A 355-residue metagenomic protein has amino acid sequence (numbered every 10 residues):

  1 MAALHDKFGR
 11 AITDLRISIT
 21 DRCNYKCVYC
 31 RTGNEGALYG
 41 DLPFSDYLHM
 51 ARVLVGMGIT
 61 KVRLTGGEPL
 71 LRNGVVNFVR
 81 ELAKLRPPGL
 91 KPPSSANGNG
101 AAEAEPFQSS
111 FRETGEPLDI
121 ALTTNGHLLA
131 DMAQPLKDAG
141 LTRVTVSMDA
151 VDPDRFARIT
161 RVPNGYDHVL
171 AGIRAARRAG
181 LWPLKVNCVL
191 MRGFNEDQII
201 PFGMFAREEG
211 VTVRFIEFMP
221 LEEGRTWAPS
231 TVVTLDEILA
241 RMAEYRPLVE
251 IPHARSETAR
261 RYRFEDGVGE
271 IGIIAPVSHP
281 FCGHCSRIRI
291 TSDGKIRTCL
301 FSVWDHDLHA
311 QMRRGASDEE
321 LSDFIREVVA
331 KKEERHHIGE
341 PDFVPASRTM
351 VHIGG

Functional and structural regions predicted by a protein language model:
M1-H5, N99, H279-G355: Radical SAM enzyme core and accessory elements
M1-R16, K26-V28, G56, K61 (+3 more regions): N-terminal [4Fe-4S]-dependent radical SAM core
A2-R86, G115-I120: Conserved alpha-helical substructure of the radical SAM core
D14, S18, R63, T123 (+5 more regions): Conserved beta-strand segments that form the floor/walls of ligand-binding pockets within enzyme and binding domains
Y25, P153-D154, P280, H306: Glycine-centered loop/turn positions within well-structured domains that cap or flank conserved ligand/cofactor-binding
G33-D41, A157-N164, W227-S230: Short glycine-enriched, charge-decorated loop/helix-capping segments at active-site entrances that position
L48-R63, R72-K91, N97-E103, F107-I216: Radical SAM/AdoMet-radical enzyme domain recognition
D154, P163-L170, R174-E270, P276 (+1 more regions): Radical SAM enzyme [4Fe-4S]-AdoMet core and its adjacent flexible, acidic and glycine-rich loops/tails across
